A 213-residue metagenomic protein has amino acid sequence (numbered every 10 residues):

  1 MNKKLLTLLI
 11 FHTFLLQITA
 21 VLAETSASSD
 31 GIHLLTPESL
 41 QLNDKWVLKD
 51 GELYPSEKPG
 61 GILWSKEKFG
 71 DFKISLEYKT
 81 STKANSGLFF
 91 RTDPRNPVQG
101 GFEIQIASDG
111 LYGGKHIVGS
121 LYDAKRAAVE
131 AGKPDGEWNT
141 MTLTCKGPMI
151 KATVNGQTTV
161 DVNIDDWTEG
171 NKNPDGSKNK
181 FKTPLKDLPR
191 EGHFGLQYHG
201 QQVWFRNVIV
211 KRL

Functional and structural regions predicted by a protein language model:
M1-K4: Positively charged n-region of N-terminal signal peptides that target proteins for export
L6-T7, P94: Sequence-pattern detector for short linear motifs and compositional/periodic biases rather than a specific fold
L8-A20: Bacterial N-terminal signal peptides
L22-L213: Carbohydrate-interacting regions of secretory-pathway proteins
